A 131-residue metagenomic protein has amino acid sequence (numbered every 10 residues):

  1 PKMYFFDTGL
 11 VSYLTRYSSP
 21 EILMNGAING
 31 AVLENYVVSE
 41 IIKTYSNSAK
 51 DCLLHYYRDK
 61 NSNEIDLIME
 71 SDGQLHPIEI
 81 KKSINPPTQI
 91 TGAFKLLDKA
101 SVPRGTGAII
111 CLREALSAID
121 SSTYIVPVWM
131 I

Functional and structural regions predicted by a protein language model:
P1-I131: A cross-kingdom feature that marks ATP-driven nucleic-acid transaction machinery
